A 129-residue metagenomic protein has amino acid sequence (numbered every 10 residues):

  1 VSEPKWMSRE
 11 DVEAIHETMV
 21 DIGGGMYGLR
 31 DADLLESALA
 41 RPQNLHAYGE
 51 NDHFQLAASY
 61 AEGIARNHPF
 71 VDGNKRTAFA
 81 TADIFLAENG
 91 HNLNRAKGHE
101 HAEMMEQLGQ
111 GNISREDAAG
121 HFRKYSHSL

Functional and structural regions predicted by a protein language model:
V1-L129: FIC/Doc superfamily catalytic core
